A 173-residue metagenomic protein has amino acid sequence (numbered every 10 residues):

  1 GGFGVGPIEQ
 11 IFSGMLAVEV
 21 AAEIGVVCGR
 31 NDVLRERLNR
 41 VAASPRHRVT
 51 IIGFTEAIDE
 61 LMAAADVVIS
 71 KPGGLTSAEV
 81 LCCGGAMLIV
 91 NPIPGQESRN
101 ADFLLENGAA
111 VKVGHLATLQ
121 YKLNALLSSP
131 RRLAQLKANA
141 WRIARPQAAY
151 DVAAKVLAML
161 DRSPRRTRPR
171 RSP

Functional and structural regions predicted by a protein language model:
G1-P173: Nucleotide-activated sugar donor-binding and catalytic core shared by glycosyltransferases and related lipid-linked
